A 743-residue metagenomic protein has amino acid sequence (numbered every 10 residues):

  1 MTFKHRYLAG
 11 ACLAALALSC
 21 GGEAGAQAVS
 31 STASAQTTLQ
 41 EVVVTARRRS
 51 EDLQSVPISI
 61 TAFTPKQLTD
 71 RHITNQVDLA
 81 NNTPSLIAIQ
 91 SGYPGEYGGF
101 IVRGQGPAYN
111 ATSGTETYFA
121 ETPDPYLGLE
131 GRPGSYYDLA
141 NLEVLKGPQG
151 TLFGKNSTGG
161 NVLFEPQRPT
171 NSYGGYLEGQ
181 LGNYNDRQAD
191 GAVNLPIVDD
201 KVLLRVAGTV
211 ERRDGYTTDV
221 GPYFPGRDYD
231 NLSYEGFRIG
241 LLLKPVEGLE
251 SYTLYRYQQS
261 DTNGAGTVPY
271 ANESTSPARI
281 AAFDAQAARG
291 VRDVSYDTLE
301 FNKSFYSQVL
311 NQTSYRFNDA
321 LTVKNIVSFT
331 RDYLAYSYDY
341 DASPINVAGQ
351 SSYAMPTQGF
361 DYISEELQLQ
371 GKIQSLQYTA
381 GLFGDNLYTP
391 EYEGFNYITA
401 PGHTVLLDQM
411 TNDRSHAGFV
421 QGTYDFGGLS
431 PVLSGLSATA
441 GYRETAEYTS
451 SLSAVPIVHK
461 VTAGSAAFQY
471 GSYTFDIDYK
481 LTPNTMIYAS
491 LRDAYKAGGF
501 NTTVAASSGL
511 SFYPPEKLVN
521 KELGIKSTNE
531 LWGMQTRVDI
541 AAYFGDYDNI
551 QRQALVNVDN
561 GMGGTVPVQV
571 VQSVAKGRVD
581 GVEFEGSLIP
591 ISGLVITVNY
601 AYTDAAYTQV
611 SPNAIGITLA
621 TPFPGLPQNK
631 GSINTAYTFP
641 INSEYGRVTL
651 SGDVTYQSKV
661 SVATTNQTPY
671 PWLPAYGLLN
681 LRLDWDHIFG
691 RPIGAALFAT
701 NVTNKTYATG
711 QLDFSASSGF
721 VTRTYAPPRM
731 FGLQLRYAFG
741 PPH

Functional and structural regions predicted by a protein language model:
M1-T83, N194, E247, N680 (+1 more regions): N-terminal Sec signal peptide and the immediately downstream disordered periplasmic leader that contains the TonB box
T2, Q368-Q370, Q374-G381, G422 (+4 more regions): Conserved C-terminal beta-signal and adjacent last beta-strands/turns of outer-membrane beta-barrel proteins
V29, T45, V77, N81-T122 (+1 more regions): Extracytoplasmic beta-strand/coil segments of soluble accessory domains associated with Gram-negative outer-membrane
S113-G114, D124-G128, Y137-K146, T151-F237 (+3 more regions): Outer-membrane beta-barrel translocator/receptor signature
L232-Y378, N386, T536: Outer-membrane beta-barrel domain signature, strongest for Gram-negative TonB-dependent receptors and also present
D261-N272, N386-N396, S450-S453, Y479-E522 (+6 more regions): Surface-exposed extracellular loop regions of Gram-negative outer-membrane beta-barrel proteins, predominantly
Q308-Y340, Y488-L491, K496, P514-D580 (+2 more regions): Membrane-embedded beta-barrel scaffold of Gram-negative outer-membrane proteins
S375-T379, G428, A438, D539 (+3 more regions): Gram-negative outer-membrane beta-barrel transporters
